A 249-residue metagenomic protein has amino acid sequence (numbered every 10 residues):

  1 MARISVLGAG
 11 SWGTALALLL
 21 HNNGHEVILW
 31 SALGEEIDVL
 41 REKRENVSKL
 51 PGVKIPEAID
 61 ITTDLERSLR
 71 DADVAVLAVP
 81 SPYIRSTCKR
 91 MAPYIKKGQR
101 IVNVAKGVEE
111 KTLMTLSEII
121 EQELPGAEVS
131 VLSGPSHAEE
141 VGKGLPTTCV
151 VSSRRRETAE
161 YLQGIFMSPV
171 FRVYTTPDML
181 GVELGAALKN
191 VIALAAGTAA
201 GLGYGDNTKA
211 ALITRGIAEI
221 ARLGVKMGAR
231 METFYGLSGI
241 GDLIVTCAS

Functional and structural regions predicted by a protein language model:
M1-V53, D60-T63, R90: NAD(P)+-binding Rossmann beta1-loop-alpha1 motif at the extreme N-terminus of oxidoreductases
I55, I61-R70, V74-P146, L162: Rossmann-like NAD(P)(H) cofactor-binding subdomain of soluble oxidoreductases
R70-D71, L188, I240: Alpha-helix C-terminal capping/helix-to-coil transition sites in glycosyltransferase folds
Y83, Y94, I119-A127, P146-T233: Internal alpha-helical scaffold of NAD(P)-dependent oxidoreductase catalytic cores
G228-S249: C-terminal substrate-binding/catalytic lobe of Rossmann-fold NAD(P)-dependent oxidoreductases
